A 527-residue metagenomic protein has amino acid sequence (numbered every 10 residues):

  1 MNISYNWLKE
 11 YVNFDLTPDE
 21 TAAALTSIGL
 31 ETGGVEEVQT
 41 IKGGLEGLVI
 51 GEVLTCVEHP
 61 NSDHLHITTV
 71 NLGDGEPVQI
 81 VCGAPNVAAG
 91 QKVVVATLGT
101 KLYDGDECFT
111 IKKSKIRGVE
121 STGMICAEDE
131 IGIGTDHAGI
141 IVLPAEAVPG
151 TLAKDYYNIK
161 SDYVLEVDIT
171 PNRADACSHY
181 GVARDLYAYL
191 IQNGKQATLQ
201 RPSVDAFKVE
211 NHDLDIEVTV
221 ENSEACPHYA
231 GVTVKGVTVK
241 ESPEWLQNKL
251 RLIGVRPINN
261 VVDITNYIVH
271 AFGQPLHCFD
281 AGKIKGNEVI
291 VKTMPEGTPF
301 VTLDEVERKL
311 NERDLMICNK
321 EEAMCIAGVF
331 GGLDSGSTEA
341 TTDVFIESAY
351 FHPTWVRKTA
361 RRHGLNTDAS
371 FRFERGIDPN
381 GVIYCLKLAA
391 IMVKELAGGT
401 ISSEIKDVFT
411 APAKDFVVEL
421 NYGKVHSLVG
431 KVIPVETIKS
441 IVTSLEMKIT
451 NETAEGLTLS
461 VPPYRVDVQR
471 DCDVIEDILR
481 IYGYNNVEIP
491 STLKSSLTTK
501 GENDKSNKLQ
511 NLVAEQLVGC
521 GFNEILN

Functional and structural regions predicted by a protein language model:
M1-E210, F345, G364, D368 (+4 more regions): Phosphate-backbone binding interfaces of nucleic-acid-interacting proteins
Y5, A23, I28, T40 (+1 more regions): Glycine/proline-enriched, intrinsically flexible loops and inter-domain linkers
E10, V356, A360-E374, Y384 (+2 more regions): Prokaryote-biased recognition of long, low-complexity C-terminal linker/tail segments that are poorly structured
V49-Q79, G150, Q247, L252 (+2 more regions): Conserved mixed alpha/beta core segments that line enzyme active sites in large multi-domain catalysts
Q91, S114, I290-F330, D334-S337 (+1 more regions): Class II aminoacyl-tRNA synthetase-like tRNA-binding/catalytic domains
D129-E130, D136-A138, E146, Y157 (+4 more regions): Conserved catalytic alpha/beta cores of large enzymes that bind or transform nucleotide phosphates and polynucleotides
L186-E221, A397-V425, V432: Terminal amphipathic helices with adjacent charged low-complexity linkers/tails
V418-N527: Extended, well-folded interaction surfaces typified by the phenylalanyl-tRNA synthetase beta subunit core
